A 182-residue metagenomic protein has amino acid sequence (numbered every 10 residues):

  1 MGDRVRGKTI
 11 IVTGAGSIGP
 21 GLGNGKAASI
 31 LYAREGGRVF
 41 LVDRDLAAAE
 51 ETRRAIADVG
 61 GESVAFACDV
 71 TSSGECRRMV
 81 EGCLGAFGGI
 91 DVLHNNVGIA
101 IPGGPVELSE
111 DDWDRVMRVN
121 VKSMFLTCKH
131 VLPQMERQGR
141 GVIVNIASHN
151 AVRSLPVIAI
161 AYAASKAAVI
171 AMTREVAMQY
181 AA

Functional and structural regions predicted by a protein language model:
D3-F40: Canonical Rossmann dinucleotide-binding motif of NAD(H)/NADP(H)-dependent dehydrogenases/reductases, specifically
L46-A47, F66-M79, E110: The beta1-alpha1 cofactor-binding region of Rossmann-like NAD(H)/NADP(H)-dependent oxidoreductases
G104-D114: Substrate-binding pocket helix/loop in short-chain dehydrogenase/reductase
L108, S154-A163, E175: Active-site loop-to-helix junction immediately N-terminal to the catalytic Tyr of the SDR YXXXK motif in Rossmann-fold
C128, S165, T173: Active-site helix of classical SDR
P133, M178-Q179: Alpha-helical segment proximal to the catalytic Tyr-Lys
S148: Residue(s) in the substrate-gating loop at a strand-loop-helix junction that position the organic substrate next
